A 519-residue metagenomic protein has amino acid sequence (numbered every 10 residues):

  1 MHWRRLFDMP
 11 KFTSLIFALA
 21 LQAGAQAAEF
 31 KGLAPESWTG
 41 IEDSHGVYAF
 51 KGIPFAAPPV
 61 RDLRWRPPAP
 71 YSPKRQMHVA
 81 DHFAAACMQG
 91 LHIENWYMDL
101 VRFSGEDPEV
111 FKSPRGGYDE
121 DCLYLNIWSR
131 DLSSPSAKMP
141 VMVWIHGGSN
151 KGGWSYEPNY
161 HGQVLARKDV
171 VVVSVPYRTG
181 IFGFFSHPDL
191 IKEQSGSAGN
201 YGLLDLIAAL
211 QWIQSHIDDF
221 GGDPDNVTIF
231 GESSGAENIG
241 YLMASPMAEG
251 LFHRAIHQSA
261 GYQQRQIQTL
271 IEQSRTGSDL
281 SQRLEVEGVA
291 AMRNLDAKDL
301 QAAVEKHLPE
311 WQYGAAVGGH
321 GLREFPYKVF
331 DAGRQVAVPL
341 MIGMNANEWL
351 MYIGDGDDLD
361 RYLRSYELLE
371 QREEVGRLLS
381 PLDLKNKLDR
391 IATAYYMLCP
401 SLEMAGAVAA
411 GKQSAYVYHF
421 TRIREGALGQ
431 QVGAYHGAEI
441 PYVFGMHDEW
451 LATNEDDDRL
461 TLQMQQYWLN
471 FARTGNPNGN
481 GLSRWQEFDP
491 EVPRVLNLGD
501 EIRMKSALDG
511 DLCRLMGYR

Functional and structural regions predicted by a protein language model:
H2, A27-N200, L451-M464, R473-R484 (+3 more regions): Non-catalytic accessory segments of hydrolases
F17-Q26: Hydrophobic h-region of N-terminal signal peptides that target proteins for export in Gram-negative bacteria
L91-I93, S104, C399-L402, G406-R519: Mobile gating loops/cap/lid regions near enzyme active sites that modulate substrate access
S136-K138, P188-L204, A208-F230: Gly/Ser-rich "nucleophile elbow"/oxyanion-hole loop immediately N-terminal to the catalytic nucleophile in hydrolases
A137-V141, K168-V173, D223-V227, A248-R254 (+2 more regions): Loop/turn elements at helix/coil->beta-strand transitions in domains of secreted/extracellular proteins
A208-Q211, S215, E249, Q258-L363 (+1 more regions): Substrate-access "cap/lid" subdomains that shape and gate the entrance to catalytic or ligand-binding pockets
G231, G235: Gly/Ala-rich beta-loop-alpha elbow adjacent to hydrolase catalytic centers
A236-A248: Short glycine-enriched nucleophile-adjacent loop and the immediately C-terminal alpha-helix near the catalytic center
